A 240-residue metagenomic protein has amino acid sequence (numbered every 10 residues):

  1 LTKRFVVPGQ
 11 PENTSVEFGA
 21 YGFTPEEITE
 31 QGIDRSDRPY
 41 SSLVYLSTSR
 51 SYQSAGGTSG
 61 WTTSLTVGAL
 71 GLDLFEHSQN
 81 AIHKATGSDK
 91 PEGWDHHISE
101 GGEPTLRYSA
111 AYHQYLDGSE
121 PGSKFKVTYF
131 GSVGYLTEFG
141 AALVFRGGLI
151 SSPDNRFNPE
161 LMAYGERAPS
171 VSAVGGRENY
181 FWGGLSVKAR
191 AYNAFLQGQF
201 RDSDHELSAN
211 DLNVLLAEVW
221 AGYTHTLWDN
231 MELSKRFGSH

Functional and structural regions predicted by a protein language model:
L1, E12, Y40-V44, W61 (+5 more regions): Residues that define the transmembrane beta-barrel architecture of outer-membrane proteins
T2-N13, Q53-T62, Q114-F125, I150-E178 (+1 more regions): Short loop/turn motifs that connect adjacent beta-strands in outer-membrane beta-barrel proteins
V7-S78: Long, hydrophobic/aromatic-enriched structural stretches that serve as scaffold segments
S15-E17, T62-T66, K126-F130, A142 (+2 more regions): Residue-level detector of the transmembrane beta-barrel scaffold of outer-membrane proteins
A20-E26, Y52, V67-F75, Y112-Q114 (+4 more regions): Transmembrane beta-strands of outer-membrane beta-barrel pores
E26-T29, V144, L149-H240: Outer membrane beta-barrel transmembrane domains
G32-S36, K90-H96, T128, H205-A209: Extracellular loop and loop/strand-boundary signature of outer-membrane beta-barrel proteins
A85-G147: Loop-centered beta-sheet repeat module
